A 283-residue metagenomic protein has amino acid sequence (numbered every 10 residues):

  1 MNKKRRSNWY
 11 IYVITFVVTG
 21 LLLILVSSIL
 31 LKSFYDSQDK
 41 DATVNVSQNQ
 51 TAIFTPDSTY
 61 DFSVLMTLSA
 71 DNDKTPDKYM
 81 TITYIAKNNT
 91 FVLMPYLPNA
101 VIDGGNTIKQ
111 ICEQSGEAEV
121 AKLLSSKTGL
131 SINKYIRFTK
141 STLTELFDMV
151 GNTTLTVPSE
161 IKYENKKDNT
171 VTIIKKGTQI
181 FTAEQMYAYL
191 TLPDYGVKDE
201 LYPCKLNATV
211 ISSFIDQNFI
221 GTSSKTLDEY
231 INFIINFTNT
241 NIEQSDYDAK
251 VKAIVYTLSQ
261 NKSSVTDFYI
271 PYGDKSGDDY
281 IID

Functional and structural regions predicted by a protein language model:
N2-M94, I254: Entry/capping segment at the start of metal-dependent catalytic domains with acidic active-site entry clusters
Q50-F54, S63-D77, I85-V92, L97-T107 (+1 more regions): C-terminal solvent-exposed extensions
D57-T59, N72-T75, E113-A118, I136-K140 (+4 more regions): Solvent-exposed, acidic/flexible segments
T59-D61, K74-Y79, N88-L93, E119 (+5 more regions): Extracytoplasmic
F91-S115, S159-N165, N169-T172, K176: Flexible, solvent-exposed short loops/turns enriched in glycine
Q114-I173: Amphipathic, coiled-coil-like alpha-helical scaffolding segments used for oligomerization/assembly
E117-S125, K140-T144, D148, A183 (+4 more regions): Extracytoplasmic/secreted envelope proteins and their assembly/folding machinery, especially bacterial periplasmic
D148-E229: Flexible, polar/acidic helix-loop-strand segments at domain edges
